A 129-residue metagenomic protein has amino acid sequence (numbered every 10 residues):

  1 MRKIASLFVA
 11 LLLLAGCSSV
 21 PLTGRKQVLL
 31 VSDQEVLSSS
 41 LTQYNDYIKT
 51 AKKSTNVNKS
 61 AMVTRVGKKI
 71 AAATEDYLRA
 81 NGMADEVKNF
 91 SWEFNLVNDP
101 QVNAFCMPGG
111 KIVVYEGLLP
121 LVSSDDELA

Functional and structural regions predicted by a protein language model:
R2-A10: Sec-dependent signal peptide recognition, specifically the positively charged N-region followed immediately by
L13-G16: C-terminal motif of bacterial Sec signal peptides marking the signal peptidase cleavage site
S18-A129: Peri-catalytic and regulatory segments of divalent metal-dependent proteins
